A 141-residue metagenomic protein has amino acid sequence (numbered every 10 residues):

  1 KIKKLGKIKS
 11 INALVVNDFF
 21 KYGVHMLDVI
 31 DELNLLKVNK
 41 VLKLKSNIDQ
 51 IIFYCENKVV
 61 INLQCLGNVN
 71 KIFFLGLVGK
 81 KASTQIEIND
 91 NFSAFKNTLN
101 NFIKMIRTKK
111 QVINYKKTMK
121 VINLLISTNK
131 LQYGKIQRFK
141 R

Functional and structural regions predicted by a protein language model:
K1, N101-F102, T128: Generic hydrophobic alpha-helical segments
K1-K9: Rossmann-like NAD(P)H-binding beta-loop-alpha module
I8-I72, I113-N123: Rossmann-like dinucleotide-binding domain that binds NAD(P)(H)
M26-L27, F95, L99, L125: A general structural signal for well-ordered alpha-helical segments in protein cores
Y54, K81, Q85-I88, Q137-R141: NAD(P)-dependent dehydrogenase/reductase Rossmann-like domain
Q64, V78, K140: Residue-level detector of conserved, well-ordered beta-strand and adjacent loop positions that form binding/recognition
V69-K110: Interdomain hinge/lid region at the active-site interface of Rossmann-like NAD(P)-dependent oxidoreductases
M105-R141: C-terminal helix-rich "cap/oligomerization" subdomain common to oxidoreductases
